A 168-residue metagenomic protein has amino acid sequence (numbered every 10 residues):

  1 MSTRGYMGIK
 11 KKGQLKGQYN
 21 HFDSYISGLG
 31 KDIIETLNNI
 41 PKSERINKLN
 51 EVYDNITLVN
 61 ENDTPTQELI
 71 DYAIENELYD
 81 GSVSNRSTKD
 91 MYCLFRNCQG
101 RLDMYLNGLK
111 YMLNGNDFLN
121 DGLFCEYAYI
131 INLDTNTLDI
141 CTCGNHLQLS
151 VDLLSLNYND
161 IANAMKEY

Functional and structural regions predicted by a protein language model:
M1-T3, C125: Short, basic and Ser/Thr-rich N-terminal targeting/leader segments
T3, S24-G30, I34, L102: Extracellular/luminal recognition modules and glycoprotein regions
R4-I9, Y129: Short beta-strand scaffold segments in enzyme catalytic cores
G5, L15-N20: Short beta-strand segments
I9-Q14, N132-T135: Short acidic-glycine loop/turn motifs at beta-strand connectors
Q18-G28, N145: Short, solvent-exposed aromatic-acidic interface loops
I40-Y168: Low-complexity intrinsically disordered segments
